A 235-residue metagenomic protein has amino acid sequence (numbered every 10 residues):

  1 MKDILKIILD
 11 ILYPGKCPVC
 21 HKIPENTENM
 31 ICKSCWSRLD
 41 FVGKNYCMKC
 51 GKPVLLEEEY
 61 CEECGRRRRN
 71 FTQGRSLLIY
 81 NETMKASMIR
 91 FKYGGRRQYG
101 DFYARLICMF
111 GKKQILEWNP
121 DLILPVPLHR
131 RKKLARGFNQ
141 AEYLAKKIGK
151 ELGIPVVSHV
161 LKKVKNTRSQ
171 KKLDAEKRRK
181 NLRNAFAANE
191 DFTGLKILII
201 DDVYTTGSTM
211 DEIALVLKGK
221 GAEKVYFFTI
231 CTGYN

Functional and structural regions predicted by a protein language model:
M1-I200, T205-N235: Glycine-rich phosphate/pyrophosphate-handling loop used in enzymes and phosphotransfer proteins
